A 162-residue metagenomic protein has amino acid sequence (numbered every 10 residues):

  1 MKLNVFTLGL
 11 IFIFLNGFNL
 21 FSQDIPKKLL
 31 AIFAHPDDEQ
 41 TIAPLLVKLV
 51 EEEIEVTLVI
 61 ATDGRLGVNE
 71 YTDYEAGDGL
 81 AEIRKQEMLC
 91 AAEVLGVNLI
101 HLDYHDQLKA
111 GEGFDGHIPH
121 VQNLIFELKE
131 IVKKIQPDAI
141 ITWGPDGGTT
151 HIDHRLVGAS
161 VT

Functional and structural regions predicted by a protein language model:
K2-V5, L20-T162: Active-site beta-strand->loop->alpha-helix modules in alpha/beta enzyme cores, enriched in Gly/His/Asp(Glu)
T7-G17: Bacterial N-terminal signal peptides
